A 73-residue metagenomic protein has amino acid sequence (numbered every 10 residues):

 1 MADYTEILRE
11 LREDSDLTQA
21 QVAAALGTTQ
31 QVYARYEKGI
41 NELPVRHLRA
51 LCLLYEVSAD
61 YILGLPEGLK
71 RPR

Functional and structural regions predicted by a protein language model:
M1-E6, K70-R71: A detector for short, charged/polar N-terminal pre-domain segments
E6-A25, A50: Short basic helix-loop element that most often maps to the first helix and adjoining turn of HTH DNA-binding modules
L8, V22-A23, Y33-Y36, I62: Conserved hydrophobic/aromatic packing and binding residues within compact polymer-binding modules
G27, R46-Y61: DNA major-groove recognition helix of helix-turn-helix/homeodomain DNA-binding modules
G27-E42: Recognition helix of helix-turn-helix/homeodomain-like DNA-binding domains that insert into the DNA major groove
L53, L63-R73: Short, charged recognition helix plus adjacent turn of helix-turn-helix-like nucleic-acid-binding domains
